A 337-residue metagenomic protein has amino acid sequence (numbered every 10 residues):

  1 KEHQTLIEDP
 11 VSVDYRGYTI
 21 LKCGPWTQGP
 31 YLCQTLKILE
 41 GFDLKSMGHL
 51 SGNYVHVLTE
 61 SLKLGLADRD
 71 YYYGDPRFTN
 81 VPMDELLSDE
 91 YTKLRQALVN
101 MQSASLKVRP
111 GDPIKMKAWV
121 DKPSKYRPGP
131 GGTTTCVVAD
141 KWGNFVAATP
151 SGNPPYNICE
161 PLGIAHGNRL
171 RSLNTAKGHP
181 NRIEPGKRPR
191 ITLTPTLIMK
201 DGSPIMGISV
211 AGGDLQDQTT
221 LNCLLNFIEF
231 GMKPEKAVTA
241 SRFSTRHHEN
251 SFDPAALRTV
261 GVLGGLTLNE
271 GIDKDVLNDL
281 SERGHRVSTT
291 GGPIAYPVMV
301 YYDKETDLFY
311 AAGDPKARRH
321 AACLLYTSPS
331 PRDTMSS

Functional and structural regions predicted by a protein language model:
K1-P25: Accessory "access/gating" subregions that flank catalytic or transport cores
H3-Q4, Y126-G131, R188-P189: Short loop/turn motifs at secondary-structure junctions and domain boundaries
K22-P25, P30, I198-L215: Extended C-terminal regions of large enzymes
G41-S151, P161-L162, N168, G291: Internal maturation/activation junctions in enzymes
T134, A139-M206, Q216-D217, N222 (+3 more regions): Active-site rim segments in enzyme catalytic domains, especially the processed small/beta chain of N-terminal
K187, T220, E229-G292: Extended C-terminal subregions enriched in glycine
Y326-P331: Conserved small/polar residues in nucleotide/adenosyl-binding loops
